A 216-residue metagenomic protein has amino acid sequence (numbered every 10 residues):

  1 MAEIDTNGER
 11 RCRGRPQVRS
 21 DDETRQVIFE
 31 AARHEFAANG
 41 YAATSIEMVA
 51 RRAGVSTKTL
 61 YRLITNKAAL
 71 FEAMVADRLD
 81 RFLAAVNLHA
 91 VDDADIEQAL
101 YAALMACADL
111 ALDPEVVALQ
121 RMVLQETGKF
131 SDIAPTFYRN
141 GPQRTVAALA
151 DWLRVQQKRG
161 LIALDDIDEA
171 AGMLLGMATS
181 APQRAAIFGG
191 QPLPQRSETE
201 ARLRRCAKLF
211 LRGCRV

Functional and structural regions predicted by a protein language model:
M1-N39, T44-V55, R62-A69: Basic, helix-initiating cap at the start of DNA-binding domains
M1-R15, A102, A106, A147 (+2 more regions): C-terminal peripheral helix-coil segments that are non-catalytic and often amphipathic
T24, K67, M74, R78 (+5 more regions): Hydrophobic/aromatic residues within well-ordered alpha-helical segments
Y41-A42, I133, I162: Conserved hydrophobic residue
E72-A103, A111, L149, V155: Amphipathic alpha-helical linker/stalk segments
E97-K129, A178-P182, R212: Helical hydrophobic small-molecule/effector-binding pocket
Q98, L110, A118, M122 (+3 more regions): Amphipathic alpha-helical packing segments from all-alpha helical-bundle domains
A163, I167-A171: Membrane-interface starts of transmembrane alpha-helices
